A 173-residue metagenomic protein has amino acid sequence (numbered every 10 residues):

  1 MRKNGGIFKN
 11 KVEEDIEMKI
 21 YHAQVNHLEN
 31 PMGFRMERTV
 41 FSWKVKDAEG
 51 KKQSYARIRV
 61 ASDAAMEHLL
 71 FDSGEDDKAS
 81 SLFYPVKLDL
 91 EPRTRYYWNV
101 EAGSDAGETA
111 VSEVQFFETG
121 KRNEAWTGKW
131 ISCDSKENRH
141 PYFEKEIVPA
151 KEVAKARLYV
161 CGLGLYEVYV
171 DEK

Functional and structural regions predicted by a protein language model:
K3-E17: Short, Lys/Arg-enriched N-terminal segments with co-localized hydrophobic residues within the first ~10-30 amino acids
M18-A48, E118-R122: Pro/Thr/Ser/Gly-rich low-complexity, intrinsically disordered linker/stalk tracts
L28, K46, R59-D63, E101-G103 (+3 more regions): Predominantly extracellular/luminal cell-surface or secreted proteins
V40, R95-N99, K155-R157: Short, conserved beta-strand segments of beta-strand-rich sandwich/propeller modules, principally
K51-R95, E101, D105-V111, W130: Recognizes extended acidic, P/S/T-rich segments that occur within or adjacent to Ig-like beta-sandwich modules
T119-H140: Low-complexity, Pro/Ser/Thr- and charge-rich linker/hinge segments at domain boundaries
E137-P149: Short beta-strands within extracellular/lumenal beta-sheet-rich domains
P149-A150, A154-V170: Aromatic-lined ligand-binding clefts that engage carbohydrates, nucleic acids, or primary amines
